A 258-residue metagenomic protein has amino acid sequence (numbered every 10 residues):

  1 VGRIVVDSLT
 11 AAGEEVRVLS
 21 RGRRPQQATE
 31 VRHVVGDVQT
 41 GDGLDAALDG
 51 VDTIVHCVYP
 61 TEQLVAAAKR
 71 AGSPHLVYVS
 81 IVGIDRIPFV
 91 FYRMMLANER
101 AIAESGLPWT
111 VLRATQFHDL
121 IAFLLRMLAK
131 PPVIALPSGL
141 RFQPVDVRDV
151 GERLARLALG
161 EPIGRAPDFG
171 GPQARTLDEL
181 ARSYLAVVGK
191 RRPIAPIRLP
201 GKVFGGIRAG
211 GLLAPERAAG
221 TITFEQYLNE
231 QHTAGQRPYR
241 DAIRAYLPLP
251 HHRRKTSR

Functional and structural regions predicted by a protein language model:
R3-G22, Q26-V31, Q39-G41, A71-P74 (+2 more regions): Oxidoreductase cofactor-interface core, primarily capturing Rossmann-like NAD(P)-dependent enzymes
T10, L48-D49, T53, A66 (+2 more regions): N-terminal Rossmann-like NAD(P)+-binding domain of SDR-like oxidoreductases, especially those catalyzing
S20, V38, Y59, I81 (+1 more regions): Short glycine-/small-residue-rich Rossmann-like dinucleotide-binding loops
V31-Q63: Conserved Rossmann-fold cofactor-binding substructure of NAD(P)-dependent oxidoreductases
D45, V65, V147-A155, T221-L228 (+1 more regions): Short, amphipathic alpha-helical "lid/cap" segments that border enzyme active or binding sites
V58, V77-S80, R113-T115: Active-site beta-alpha turn of Rossmann-fold NAD(P)-dependent dehydrogenases/reductases
Q63, A67, A101: Short, conserved SAM-binding segment of the class I
L185-R258: A hydrophobic C-terminal alpha-helical subdomain
